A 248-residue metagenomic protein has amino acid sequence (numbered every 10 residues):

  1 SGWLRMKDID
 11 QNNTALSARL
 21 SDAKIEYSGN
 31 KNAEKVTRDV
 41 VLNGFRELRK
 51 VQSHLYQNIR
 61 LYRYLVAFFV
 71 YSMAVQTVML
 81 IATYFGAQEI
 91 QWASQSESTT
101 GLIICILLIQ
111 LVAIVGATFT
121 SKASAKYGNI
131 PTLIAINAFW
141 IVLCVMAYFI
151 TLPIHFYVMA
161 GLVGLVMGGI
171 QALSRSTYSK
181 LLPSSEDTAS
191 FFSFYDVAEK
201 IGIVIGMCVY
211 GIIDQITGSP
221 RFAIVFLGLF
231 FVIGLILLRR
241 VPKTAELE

Functional and structural regions predicted by a protein language model:
S1-F68, M73-T77, G228-L229, I233-E248: Intracellular loop-helix junctions on the cytosolic face of multi-pass helical membrane proteins
L80-T100: Short amphipathic helix-loop junctions that connect adjacent transmembrane helices in Major Facilitator Superfamily/SLC
T99, S179, S184-Y195: Loop-to-transmembrane helix entry/capping segments in MFS-fold secondary transporters and related SLC/MFSD carriers
V115-N129, D214: Helix-to-loop junctions at the C-terminal end of transmembrane segments in multipass secondary transporters
P131-M146: Structural signature of the two symmetry-related core transmembrane helices
Y148-A160: Helix-loop junctions at membrane interfaces in 12-TM secondary transporters
G169-P183: Intracellular juxtamembrane helix-capping segments at the cytosolic ends of symmetry-related transmembrane helices
I212-F231: A membrane-interface helix-boundary motif in multi-pass transporters
